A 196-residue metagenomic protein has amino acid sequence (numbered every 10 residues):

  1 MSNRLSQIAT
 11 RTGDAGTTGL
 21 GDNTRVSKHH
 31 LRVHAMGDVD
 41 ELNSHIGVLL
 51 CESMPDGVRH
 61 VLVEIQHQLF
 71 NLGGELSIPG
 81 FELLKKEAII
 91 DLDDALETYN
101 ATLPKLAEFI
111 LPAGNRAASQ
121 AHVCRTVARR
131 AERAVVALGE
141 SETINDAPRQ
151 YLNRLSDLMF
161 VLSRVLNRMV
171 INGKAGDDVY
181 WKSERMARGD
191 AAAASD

Functional and structural regions predicted by a protein language model:
M1-D196: Phosphate/pyrophosphate-binding loop motifs in nucleotide- or prenyl diphosphate-using proteins
